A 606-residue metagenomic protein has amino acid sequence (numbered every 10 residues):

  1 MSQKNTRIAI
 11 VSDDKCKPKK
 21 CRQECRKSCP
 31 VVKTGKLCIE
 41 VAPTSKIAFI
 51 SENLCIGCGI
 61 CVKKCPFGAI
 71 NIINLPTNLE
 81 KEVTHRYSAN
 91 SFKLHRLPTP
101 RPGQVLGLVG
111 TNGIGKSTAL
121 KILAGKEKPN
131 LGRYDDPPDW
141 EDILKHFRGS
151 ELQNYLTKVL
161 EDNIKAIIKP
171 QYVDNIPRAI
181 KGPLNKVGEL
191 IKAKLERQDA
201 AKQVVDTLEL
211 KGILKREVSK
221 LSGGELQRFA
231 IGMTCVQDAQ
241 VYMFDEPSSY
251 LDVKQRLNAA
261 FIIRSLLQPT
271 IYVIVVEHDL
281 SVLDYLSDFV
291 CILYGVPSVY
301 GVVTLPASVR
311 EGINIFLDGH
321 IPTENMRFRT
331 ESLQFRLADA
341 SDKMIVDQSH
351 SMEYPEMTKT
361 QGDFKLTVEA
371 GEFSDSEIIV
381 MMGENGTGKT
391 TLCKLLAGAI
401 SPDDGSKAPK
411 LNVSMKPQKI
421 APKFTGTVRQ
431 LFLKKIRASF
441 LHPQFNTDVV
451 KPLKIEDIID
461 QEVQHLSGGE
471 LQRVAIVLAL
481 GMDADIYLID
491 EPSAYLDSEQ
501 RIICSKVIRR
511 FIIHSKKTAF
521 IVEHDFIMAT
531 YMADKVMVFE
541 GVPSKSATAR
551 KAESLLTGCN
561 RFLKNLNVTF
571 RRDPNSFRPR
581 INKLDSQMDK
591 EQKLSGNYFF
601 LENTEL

Functional and structural regions predicted by a protein language model:
R22-T44, F49, I60-T77: Iron-sulfur cluster-binding cysteine motifs and their immediate structural context in ferredoxin-like electron-transfer
T84-A89, H95, N130-G223, E356 (+7 more regions): ABC-family P-loop ATPase nucleotide-binding domains
V109-T111, M382-E384: The feature captures the beta-strand-to-loop junction immediately N-terminal to the Walker
E217, E246-P247, K254, I489-P492 (+1 more regions): Walker B catalytic motif
I231, A259, I476, C504: Hydrophobic anchor residue at the start of the ABC signature
C235-Q240, L480-D485: A short, proline-enriched helix->beta-strand linker immediately N-terminal to the Walker B motif in ABC-type P-loop
V276-H278, V522-H524: H-loop/switch region of ABC-family ATPase nucleotide-binding domains
I292-E331, V538-R578: Conserved beta-strand-loop-alpha-helix hinge in the C-terminal portion of ABC ATPase nucleotide-binding domains
